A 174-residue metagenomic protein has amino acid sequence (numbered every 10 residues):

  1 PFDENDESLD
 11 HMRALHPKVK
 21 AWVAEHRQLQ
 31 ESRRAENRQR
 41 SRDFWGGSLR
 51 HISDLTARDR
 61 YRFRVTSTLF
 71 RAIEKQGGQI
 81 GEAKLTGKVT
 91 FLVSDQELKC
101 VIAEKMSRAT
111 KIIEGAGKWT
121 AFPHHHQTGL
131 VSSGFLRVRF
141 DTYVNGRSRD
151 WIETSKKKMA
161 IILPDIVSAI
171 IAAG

Functional and structural regions predicted by a protein language model:
P1-G174: Long, charge-dense low-complexity segments
